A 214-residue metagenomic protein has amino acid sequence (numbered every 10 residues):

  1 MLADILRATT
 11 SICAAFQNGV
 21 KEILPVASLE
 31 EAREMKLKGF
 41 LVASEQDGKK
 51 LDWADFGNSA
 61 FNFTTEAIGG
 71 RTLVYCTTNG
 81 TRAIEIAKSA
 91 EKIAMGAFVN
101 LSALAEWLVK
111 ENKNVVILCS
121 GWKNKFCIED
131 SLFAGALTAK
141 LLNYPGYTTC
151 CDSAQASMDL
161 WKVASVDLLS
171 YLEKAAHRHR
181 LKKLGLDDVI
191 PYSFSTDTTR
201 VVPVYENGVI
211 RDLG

Functional and structural regions predicted by a protein language model:
M1-A3: Short hydrophobic beta-strand that contains or immediately precedes a catalytic carboxylate
A8-Q17, E30-L73, T77, T81 (+1 more regions): Residues that scaffold, gate, or flank divalent-cation-dependent active/transport sites
F16-P25: Domain-level signal for Mg2+-assisted phosphodiester chemistry and nucleotide/NA-binding surfaces in nucleic-acid
Q46, V115-L118: A polyampholytic, Gly/Pro-enriched intrinsically disordered region
D55-K92, E106, E111-N112, I128-G214: Long, charged alpha-helical interface segments
T77-T78, A97, I117-G121: Short, structured patches in soluble enzyme cores that scaffold and shape functional sites
A94-A105: Short, acidic/small-residue loops that bind anionic groups at enzyme active sites
S120-D130: Phosphate/ribose-phosphate-bearing ligand recognition and processing surfaces, centered on ADP-ribose/NAD(+/P+) systems
